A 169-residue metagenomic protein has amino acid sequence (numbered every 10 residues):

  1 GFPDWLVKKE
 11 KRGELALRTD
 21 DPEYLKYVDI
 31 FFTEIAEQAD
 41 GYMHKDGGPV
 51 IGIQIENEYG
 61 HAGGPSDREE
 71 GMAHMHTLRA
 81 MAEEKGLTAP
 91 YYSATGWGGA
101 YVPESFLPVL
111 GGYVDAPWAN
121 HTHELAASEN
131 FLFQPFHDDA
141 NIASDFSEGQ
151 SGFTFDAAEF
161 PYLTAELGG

Functional and structural regions predicted by a protein language model:
F2-Y27, I35-G169: Substrate-binding/catalytic cleft of secreted carbohydrate-active enzymes, primarily glycoside hydrolases
I30: Alpha/beta-hydrolase active-site loop
